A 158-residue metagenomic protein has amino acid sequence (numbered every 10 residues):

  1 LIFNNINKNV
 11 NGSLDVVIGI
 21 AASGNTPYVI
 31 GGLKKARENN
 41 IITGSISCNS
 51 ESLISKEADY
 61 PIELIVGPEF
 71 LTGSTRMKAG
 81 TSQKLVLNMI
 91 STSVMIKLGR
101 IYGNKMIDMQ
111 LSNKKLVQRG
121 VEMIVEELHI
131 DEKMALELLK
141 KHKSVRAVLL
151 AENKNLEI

Functional and structural regions predicted by a protein language model:
L1-L85, T92-L98: Glycine-rich phosphate-binding loops that contact phosphosugars or nucleotide phosphates
L14, I96-I158: Short, amphipathic alpha-helical interaction segments embedded in low-complexity terminal/linker regions of eukaryotic
A36-R37, L53, V86, S112 (+2 more regions): Alpha-helix termini
